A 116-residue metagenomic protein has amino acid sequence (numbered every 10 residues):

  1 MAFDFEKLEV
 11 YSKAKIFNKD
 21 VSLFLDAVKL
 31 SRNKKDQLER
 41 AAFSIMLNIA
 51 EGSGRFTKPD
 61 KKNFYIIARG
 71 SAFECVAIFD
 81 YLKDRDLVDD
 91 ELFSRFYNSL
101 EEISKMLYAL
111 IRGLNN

Functional and structural regions predicted by a protein language model:
M1-N116: Amphipathic alpha-helical assembly/interaction segments
